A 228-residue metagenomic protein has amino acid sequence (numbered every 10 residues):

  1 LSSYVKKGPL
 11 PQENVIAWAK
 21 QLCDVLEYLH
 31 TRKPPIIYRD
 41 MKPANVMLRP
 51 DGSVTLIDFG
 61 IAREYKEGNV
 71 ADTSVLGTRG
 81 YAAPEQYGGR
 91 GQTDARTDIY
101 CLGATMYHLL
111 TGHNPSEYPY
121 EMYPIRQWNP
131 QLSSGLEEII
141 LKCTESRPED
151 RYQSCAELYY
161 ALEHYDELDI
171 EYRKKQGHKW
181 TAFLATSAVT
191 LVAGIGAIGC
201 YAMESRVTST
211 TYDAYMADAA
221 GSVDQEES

Functional and structural regions predicted by a protein language model:
S2-L10: AlphaC helix of the protein kinase catalytic domain
W18-A19: Activation segment signature within eukaryotic-like protein kinase domains
D24-I36: Protein kinase catalytic-loop region centered on the HRD/HxD motif
D40: Conserved catalytic-loop position in the HRD/HxD motif
L48-G52: Activation-loop N-terminal segment of eukaryotic-like protein kinases
V54, K66-L76: Regulatory activation segment
G77-E167: C-terminal lobe helix-coil module of Hanks-type protein kinase domains
